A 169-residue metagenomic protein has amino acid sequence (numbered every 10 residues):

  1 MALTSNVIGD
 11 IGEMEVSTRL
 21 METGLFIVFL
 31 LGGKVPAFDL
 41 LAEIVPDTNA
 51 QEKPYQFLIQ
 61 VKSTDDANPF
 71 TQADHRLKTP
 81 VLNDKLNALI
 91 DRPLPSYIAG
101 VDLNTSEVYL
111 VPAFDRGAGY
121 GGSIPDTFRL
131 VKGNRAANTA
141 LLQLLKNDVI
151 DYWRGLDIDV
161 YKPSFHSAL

Functional and structural regions predicted by a protein language model:
M1-P36, L41-L169: Mixed-charge (Asp/Glu-Lys/Arg
